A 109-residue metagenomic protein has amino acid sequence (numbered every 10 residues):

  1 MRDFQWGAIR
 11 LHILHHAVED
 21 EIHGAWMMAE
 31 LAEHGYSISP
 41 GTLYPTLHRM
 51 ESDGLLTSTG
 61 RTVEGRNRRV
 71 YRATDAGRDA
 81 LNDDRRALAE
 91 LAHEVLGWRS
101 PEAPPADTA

Functional and structural regions predicted by a protein language model:
M1-T42: N-terminal helix-turn-helix DNA-binding core of bacterial DNA-binding proteins
D3, H48, T62-V63: Short secondary-structure boundary/capping segments
H12-H15, H48, N82, A89: A cross-family signal for key residues in well-ordered alpha-helices that form functional helical elements
H16-V18, R72, L91: Terminus-proximal functional modules
L43-P45, R49-M50: Basic amphipathic alpha-helical segments that dock to polyanions
D53-N67, R72: Beta-hairpin "wing" of winged helix-turn-helix
N67-R85: Basic, amphipathic "hinge/linker" alpha-helix immediately C-terminal to the N-terminal HTH DNA-binding motif
N82-A109: Amphipathic alpha-helical dimerization/coiled-coil segments that flank or bridge DNA-binding/regulatory modules
